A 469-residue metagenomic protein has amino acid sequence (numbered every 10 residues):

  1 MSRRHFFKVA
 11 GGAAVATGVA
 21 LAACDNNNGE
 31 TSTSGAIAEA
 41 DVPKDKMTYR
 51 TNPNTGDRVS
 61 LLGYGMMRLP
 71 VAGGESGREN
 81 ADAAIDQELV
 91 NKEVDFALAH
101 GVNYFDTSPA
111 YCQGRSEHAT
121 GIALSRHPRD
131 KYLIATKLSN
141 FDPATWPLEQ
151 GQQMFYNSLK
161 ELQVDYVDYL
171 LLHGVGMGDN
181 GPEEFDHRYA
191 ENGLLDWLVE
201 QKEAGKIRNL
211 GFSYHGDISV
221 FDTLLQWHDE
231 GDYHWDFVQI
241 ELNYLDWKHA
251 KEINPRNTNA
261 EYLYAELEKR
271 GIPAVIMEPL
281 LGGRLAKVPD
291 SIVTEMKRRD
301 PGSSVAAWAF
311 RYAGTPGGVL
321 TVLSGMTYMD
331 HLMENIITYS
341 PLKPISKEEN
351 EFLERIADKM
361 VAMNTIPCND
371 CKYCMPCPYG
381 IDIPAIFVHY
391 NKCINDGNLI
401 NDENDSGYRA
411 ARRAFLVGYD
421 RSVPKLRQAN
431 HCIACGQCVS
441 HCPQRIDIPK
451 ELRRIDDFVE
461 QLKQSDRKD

Functional and structural regions predicted by a protein language model:
M1-F7, C374, C432-C438: Twin-arginine (Tat) signal peptide motif
M1-Y132, D165, W197, E203: N-terminal binding-site loop/beta-alpha segment at the start of enzyme catalytic domains that lines or forms
R4, V175-V388, K392-A411, F415 (+2 more regions): Beta/alpha (TIM)-barrel catalytic core signal, keyed to glycine-rich beta->alpha loops juxtaposed to Asp/Glu that bind
N52, Y64, F105, T120 (+10 more regions): Conserved, mostly hydrophobic/aromatic
R68-Q87, L138-E149, E295-D300: Active-site mouth loops of central-metabolism enzymes
A83-A97, P147-E161, I218-Q226, A306-F310: Short, acidic/polar
Q150-L170, E200-A204: CE4/NodB-like, metal-dependent polysaccharide N-deacetylase domain that modifies extracellular/periplasmic N-acetylated
N398-C432, Q464-D469: Short Fe-S-cluster ligation motifs
